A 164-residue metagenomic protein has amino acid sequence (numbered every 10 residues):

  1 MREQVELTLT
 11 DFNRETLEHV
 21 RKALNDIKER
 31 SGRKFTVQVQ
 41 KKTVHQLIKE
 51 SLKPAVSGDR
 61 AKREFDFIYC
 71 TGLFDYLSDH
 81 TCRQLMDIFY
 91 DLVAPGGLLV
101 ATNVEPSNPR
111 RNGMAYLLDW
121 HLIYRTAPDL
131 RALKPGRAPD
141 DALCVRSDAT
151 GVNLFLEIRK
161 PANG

Functional and structural regions predicted by a protein language model:
M1-E6, F12-K53, H80, I88 (+1 more regions): Class I (Rossmann-like) S-adenosyl-L-methionine-dependent methyltransferase catalytic domain, capturing the SAM-binding
L52-R60: Conserved amphipathic alpha-helix within the SDR
E64-F65: Local beta-strand N-terminus motif with an aromatic residue
Y69: A conserved beta-strand element that flanks and buttresses the S-adenosyl-L-methionine
L77-S78, V93-A94: Helix-to-beta-strand junctions that scaffold the AdoMet/dcAdoMet cofactor pocket in Class I SAM-dependent enzymes
